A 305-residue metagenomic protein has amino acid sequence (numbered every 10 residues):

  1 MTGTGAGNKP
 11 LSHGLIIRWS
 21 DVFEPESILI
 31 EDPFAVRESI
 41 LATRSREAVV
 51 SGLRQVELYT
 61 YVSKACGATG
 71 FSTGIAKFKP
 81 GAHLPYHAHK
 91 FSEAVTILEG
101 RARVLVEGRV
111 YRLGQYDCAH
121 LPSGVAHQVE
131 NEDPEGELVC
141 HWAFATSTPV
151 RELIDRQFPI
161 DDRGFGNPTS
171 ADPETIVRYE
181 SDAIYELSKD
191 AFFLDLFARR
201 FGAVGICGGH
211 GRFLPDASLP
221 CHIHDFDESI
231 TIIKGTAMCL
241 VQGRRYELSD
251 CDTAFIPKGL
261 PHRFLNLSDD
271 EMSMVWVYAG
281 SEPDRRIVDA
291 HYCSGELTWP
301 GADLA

Functional and structural regions predicted by a protein language model:
T2-T69, R151-G205, D289-A305: A short, N-terminal "cap"/entry segment at the start of jelly-roll beta-barrel domains of the cupin/DSBH fold
Q55-T60, G74-H89, G209-I223: Conserved short histidine dyad/triad with adjacent acidic residue
A68, S123-V150, M238, D250 (+1 more regions): Ligand-binding loop in jelly-roll beta-barrel domains
H83, C118-H120, A126, S218 (+2 more regions): Residue-level marker of beta-strand positions
K90-F91, R109, V125-A126, D225 (+3 more regions): A generic "binding-loop/recognition-motif" signal
S92-E93, I97-A102, F226-E228, I232-A237 (+1 more regions): Glycine- and acidic-residue-biased ligand/ion/polar-headgroup-sensing regions
A94, A102-V106, V110-G164: Extended, hydrophobic interaction surfaces within ordered domains
G108-P122, G243-K258: Short acidic-glycine-tyrosine-enriched beta hairpin
